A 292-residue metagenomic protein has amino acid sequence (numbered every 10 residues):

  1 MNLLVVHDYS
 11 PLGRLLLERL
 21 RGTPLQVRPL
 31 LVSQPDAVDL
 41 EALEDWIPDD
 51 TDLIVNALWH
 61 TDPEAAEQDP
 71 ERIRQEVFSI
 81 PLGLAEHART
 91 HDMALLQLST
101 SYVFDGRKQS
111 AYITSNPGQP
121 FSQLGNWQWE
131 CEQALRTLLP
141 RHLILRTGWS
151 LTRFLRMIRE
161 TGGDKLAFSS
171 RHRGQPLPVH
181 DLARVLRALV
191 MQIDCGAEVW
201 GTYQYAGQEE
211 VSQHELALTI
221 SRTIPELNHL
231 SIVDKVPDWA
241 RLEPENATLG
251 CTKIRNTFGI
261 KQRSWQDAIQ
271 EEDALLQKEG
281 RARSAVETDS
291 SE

Functional and structural regions predicted by a protein language model:
M1-G22: N-terminal Rossmann NAD(P)H-binding glycine-rich loop of SDR-like oxidoreductase domains
V6, A57, L95-S101, L145-T147: SDR active-site strand-loop-helix element
P29-E41: Rossmann-fold cofactor-recognition segment
V38-F78, R89: NAD(P)H-binding glycine-rich loop region in Rossmannoid oxidoreductase-like domains and their noncatalytic homologs
Q75, S79, V103-L145, T152: Catalytic helix-loop patch of NAD(P)-dependent Rossmann-fold dehydrogenases
Q133-A188: NAD(P)-dependent short-chain dehydrogenase/reductase
A183-V185, Q192-W239, E245-N246, G280-D289: Mid/C-terminal beta-alpha module of Rossmann-like enzyme folds, strongest in SDR-family dehydrogenases/epimerases
S264-E292: Amphipathic terminal alpha-helices
